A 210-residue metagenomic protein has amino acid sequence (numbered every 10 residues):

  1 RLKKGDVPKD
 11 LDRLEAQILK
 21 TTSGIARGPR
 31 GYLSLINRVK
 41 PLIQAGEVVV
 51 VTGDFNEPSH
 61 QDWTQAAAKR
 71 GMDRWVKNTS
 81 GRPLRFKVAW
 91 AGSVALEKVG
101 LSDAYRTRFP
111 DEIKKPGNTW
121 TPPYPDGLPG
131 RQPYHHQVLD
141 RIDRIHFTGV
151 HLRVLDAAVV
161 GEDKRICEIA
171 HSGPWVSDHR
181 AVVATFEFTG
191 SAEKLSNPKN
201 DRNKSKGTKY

Functional and structural regions predicted by a protein language model:
R1-Y210: Active-site regions of metal-assisted phosphoester/phosphodiester hydrolases, unifying DNase/endonuclease modules
